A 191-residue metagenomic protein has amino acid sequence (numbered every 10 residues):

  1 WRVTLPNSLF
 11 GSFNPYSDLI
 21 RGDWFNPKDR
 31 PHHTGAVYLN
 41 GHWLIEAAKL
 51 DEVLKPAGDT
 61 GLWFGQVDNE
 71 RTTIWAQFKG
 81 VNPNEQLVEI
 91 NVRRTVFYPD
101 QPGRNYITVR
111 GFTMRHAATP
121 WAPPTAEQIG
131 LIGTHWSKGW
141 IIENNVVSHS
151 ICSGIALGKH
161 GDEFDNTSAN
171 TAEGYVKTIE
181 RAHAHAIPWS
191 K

Functional and structural regions predicted by a protein language model:
W1-W136, I141, S148, G154-L157 (+1 more regions): Extracellular polysaccharide-degrading/modifying enzymes targeting complex plant/algal/animal polysaccharides
